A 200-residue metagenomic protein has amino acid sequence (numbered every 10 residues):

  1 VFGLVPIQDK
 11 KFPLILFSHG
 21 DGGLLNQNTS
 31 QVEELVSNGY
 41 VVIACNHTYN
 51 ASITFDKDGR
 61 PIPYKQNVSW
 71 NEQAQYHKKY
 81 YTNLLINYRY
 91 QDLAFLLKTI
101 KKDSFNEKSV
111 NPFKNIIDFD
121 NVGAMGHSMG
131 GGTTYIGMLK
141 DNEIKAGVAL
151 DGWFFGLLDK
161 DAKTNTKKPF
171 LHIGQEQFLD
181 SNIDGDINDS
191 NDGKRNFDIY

Functional and structural regions predicted by a protein language model:
V1-L14: Domain-level recognition of soluble alpha/beta enzyme cores, biased toward histidine phosphatases/phosphomutases
P6, K145-Y200: The feature captures the conserved acid-bearing segment of alpha/beta-hydrolase catalytic domains
K11-G20, E33: Short beta-strand element of the alpha/beta-hydrolase
P13-L14, V36-T48, A146: A fold-wide structural signal in alpha/beta-hydrolase
G22-L24, V42: Serine-hydrolase catalytic-loop signature spanning alpha/beta hydrolases and amidase-signature enzymes
L25-S30, H47: The serine-hydrolase catalytic nucleophile loop
Y49, T54-F119: Alpha/beta-hydrolase active-site loop
L96-T164: Primarily recognizes the serine-hydrolase "nucleophile elbow" in alpha/beta-hydrolase and SGNH/GDSL folds
